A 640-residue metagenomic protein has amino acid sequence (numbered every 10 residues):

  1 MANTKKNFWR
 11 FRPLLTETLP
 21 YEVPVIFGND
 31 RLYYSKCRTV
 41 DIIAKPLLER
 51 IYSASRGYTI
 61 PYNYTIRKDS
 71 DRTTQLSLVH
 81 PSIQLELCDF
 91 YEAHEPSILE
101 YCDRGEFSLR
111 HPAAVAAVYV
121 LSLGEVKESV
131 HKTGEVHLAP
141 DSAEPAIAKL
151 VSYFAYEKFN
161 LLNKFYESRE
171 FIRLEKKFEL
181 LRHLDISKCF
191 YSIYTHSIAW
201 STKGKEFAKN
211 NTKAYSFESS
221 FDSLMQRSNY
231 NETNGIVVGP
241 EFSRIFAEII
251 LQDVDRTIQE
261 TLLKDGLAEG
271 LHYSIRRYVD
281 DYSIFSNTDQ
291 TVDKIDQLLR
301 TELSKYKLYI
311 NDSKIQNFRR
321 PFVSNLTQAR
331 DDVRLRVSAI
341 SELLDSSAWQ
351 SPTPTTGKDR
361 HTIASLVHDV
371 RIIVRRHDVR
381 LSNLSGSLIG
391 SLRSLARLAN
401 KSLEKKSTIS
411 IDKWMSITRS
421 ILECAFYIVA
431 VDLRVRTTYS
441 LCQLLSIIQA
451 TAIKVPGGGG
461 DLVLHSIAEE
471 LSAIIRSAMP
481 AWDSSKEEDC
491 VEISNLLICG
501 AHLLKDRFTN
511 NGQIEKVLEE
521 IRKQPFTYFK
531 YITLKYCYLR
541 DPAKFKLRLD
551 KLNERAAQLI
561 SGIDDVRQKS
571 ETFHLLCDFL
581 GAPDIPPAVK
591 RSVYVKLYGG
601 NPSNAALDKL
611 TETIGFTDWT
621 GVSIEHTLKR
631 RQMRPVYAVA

Functional and structural regions predicted by a protein language model:
M1-V238, F242, A640: Conserved two-metal-ion catalytic palm core of "right-hand" nucleic acid polymerases, unifying RNA-dependent RNA
Q75, V79, L267-G270, S274 (+1 more regions): Short, surface-exposed helix-loop/turn micro-motifs enriched in polar/charged residues
P96, L263-L267, L308: Short aromatic/hydrophobic-glycine micro-motifs
S108-V115, K205-N211, Y215, L263 (+6 more regions): Short, surface-exposed, charged/polar-biased interaction segments
E135-H137, Y153-F154, R330-Q350, S387-N400: Short flexible/disordered coil segments
E144-P145, L150-K158, Q252-D255, R276 (+1 more regions): Phosphate/nucleotide-binding catalytic core
R173-V279, F285-D296, S346-A640: Conserved polymerase palm-domain catalytic core
D289-H368: Polymerase palm active-site segment centered on the conserved acidic dipeptide of motif C
